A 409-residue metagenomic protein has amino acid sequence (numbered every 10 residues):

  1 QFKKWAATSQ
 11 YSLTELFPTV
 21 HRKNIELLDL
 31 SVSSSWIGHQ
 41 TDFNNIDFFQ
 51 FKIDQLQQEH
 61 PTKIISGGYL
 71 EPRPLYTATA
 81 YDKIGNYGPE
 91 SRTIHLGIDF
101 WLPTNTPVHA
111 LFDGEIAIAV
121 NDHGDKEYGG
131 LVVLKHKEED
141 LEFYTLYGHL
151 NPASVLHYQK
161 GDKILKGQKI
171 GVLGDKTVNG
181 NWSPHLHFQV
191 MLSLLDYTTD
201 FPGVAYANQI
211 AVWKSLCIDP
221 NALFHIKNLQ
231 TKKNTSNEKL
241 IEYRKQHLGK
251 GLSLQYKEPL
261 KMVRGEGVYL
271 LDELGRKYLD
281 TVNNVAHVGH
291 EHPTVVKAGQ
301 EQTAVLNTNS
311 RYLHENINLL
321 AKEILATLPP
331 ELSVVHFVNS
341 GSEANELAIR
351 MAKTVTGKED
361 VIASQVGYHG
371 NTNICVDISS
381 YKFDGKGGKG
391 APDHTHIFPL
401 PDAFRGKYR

Functional and structural regions predicted by a protein language model:
Q1-D99, A211-K233: Polar/charged, compositionally biased leader and regulatory segments
L16-E26, S31, L156, D162-Q168 (+2 more regions): Acidic, glycine-rich catalytic/binding loops that coordinate metals and/or anionic ligands
F100, T106-I116, I164-G167: Generic structural motif
A110-S154: Zn2+-dependent peptidoglycan hydrolase active-site motif and core
A117-L131, Q168-L186: Flexible, gly/ser-rich surface segments that form the specificity/activation loops bordering the active-site cleft
N234-E266, N284: Active-site-adjacent loop/helix segments that line or gate small-molecule/cofactor pockets in enzymes
K277-T356: Glycine-rich loop-to-alpha-helix module at the N-terminal edge of alpha/beta enzyme cores
K322-R409: PLP-dependent aspartate aminotransferase-fold enzymes
